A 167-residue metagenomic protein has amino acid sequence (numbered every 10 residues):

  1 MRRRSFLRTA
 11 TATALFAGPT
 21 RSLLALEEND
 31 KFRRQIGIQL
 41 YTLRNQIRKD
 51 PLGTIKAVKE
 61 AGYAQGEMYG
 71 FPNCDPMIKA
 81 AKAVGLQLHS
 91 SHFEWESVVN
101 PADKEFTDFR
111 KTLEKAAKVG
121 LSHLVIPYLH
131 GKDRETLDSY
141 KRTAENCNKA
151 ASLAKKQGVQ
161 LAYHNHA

Functional and structural regions predicted by a protein language model:
S5-A25: N-terminal export signals
T11, E96-A167: Active-site acidic/histidine proton-transfer and metal-coordination neighborhood in alpha/beta enzyme cores
T20-K49, A57: C-terminal segment of N-terminal export signals and the immediately downstream linker at the start of the mature
N29-F32, I55-E60, C74-S90, D108-G120 (+1 more regions): Acidic (Asp/Glu)-rich catalytic clusters
R34-Q39, G66, L88-F93, L124-I126 (+1 more regions): Hydrophobic faces of well-ordered beta-strands that scaffold small-molecule active sites in alpha/beta enzyme cores
R44-K49, Q65-M77, E96-F106, G131-E135: Acidic-and-aromatic substrate-binding clefts and catalytic sites of carbohydrate-active enzymes
